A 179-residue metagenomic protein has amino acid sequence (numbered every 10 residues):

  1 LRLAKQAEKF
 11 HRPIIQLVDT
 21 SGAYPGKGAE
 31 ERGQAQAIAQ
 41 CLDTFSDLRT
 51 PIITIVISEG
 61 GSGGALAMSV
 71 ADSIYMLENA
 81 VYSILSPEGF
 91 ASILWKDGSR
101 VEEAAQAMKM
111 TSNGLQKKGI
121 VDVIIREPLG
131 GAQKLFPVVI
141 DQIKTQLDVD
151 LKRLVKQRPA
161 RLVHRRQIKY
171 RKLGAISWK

Functional and structural regions predicted by a protein language model:
L1-P25: A structural preference for short, pocket-lining loop segments at secondary-structure junctions
R2-K5, D43, K152: Surface-exposed alpha-helical segments enriched in charged/polar residues
V18-D148: Conserved catalytic cores of soluble enzyme domains, especially glycine-rich substrate-binding beta-alpha loops
I143-K179: C-terminal alpha-helix plus adjacent terminal tail
